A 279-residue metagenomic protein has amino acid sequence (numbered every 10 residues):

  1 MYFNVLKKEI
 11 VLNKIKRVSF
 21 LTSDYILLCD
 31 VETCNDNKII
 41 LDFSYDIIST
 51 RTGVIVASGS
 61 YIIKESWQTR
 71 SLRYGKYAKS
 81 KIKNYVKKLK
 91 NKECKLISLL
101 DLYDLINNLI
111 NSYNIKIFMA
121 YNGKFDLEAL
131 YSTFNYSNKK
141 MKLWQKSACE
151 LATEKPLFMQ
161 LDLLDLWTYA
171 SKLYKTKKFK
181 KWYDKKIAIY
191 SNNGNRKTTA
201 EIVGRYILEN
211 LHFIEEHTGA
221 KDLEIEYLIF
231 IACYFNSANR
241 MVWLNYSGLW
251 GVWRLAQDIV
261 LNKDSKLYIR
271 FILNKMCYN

Functional and structural regions predicted by a protein language model:
M1-L21, R73, N84-L99, L143-S147 (+2 more regions): Extended, intrinsically disordered, low-complexity regulatory regions
Y2-K14, Y183-N193, Y206-I207, A220-N279: Acidic two-metal-ion nuclease catalytic site recognized across multiple nuclease folds, prominently DnaQ/RNase D-T
N13-L127, Y131: Conserved non-catalytic scaffold segment of RNase H-like nuclease domains
K16-L28, N35, Q160-L163, W167 (+3 more regions): Short, charged/polar N-terminal "headpieces" of proteins
T50-R51, L105, L109, A152-E154 (+3 more regions): Domain-wide signal for the mature, well-folded portions of proteins, strongly enriched in nucleus-encoded organellar
E65-K90, L157-Y227: Active-site-proximal helix-loop-helix substrate-binding element of RNase H-like nuclease domains
Y121-T133, H217-E226: Internal, well-ordered interaction modules that form the hydrophobic cores of assembly/scaffold domains in eukaryotic
F125-M159: Substrate-recognition/cap helix-loop segment adjacent to the acidic, metal-dependent catalytic center of Asp-based
